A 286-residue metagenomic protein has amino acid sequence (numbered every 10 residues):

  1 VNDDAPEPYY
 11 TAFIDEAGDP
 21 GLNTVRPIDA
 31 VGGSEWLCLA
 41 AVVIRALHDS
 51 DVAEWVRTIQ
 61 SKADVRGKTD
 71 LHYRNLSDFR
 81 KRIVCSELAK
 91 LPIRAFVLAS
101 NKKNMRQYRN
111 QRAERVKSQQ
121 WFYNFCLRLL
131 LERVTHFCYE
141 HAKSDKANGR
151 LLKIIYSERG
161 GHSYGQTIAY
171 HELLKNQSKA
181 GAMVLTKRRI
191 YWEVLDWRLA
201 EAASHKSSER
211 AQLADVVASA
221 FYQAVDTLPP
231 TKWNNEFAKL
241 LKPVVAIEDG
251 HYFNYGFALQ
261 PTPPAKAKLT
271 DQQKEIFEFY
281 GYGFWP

Functional and structural regions predicted by a protein language model:
V1-P286: Phosphate-ester processing/binding pockets and catalytic centers
